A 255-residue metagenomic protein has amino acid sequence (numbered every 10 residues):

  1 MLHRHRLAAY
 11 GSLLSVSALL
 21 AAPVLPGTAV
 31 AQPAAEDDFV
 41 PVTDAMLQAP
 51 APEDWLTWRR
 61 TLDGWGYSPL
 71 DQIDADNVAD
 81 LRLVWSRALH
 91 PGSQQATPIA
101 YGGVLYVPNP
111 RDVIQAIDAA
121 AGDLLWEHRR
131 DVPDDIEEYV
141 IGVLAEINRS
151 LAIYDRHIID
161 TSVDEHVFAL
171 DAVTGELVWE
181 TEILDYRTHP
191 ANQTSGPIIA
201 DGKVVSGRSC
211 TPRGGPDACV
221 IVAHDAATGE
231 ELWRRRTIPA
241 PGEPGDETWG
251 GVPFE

Functional and structural regions predicted by a protein language model:
M1-A8: N-terminal secretory signal peptides that target proteins for export/translocation
Y10-V24: Bacterial N-terminal signal peptides
A21, P26-P33: Boundary at the C-terminal end of the N-terminal hydrophobic targeting segment
Q32-L89, D123-V140, E176-D185, E230-I238 (+1 more regions): Aromatic (tryptophan-biased) beta-strands that constitute blades/sheets of beta-rich domains
W55-R59, P91-V113, V140-V167, N192-I221 (+1 more regions): Repeat-blade elements of multi-bladed beta-propeller folds
I73-D76, I117, L170, H224: Hydrophobic/aromatic beta-strand positions that recur at structurally equivalent sites within the blades
A119-A121, D171-T174, A226-T228: Short loop/turn segments that connect beta-strands within beta-propeller blades
E137-E138, D171-A172, P190, P216-A218 (+1 more regions): A short, polar/proline- and glycine-enriched secondary-structure boundary/capping micro-motif
